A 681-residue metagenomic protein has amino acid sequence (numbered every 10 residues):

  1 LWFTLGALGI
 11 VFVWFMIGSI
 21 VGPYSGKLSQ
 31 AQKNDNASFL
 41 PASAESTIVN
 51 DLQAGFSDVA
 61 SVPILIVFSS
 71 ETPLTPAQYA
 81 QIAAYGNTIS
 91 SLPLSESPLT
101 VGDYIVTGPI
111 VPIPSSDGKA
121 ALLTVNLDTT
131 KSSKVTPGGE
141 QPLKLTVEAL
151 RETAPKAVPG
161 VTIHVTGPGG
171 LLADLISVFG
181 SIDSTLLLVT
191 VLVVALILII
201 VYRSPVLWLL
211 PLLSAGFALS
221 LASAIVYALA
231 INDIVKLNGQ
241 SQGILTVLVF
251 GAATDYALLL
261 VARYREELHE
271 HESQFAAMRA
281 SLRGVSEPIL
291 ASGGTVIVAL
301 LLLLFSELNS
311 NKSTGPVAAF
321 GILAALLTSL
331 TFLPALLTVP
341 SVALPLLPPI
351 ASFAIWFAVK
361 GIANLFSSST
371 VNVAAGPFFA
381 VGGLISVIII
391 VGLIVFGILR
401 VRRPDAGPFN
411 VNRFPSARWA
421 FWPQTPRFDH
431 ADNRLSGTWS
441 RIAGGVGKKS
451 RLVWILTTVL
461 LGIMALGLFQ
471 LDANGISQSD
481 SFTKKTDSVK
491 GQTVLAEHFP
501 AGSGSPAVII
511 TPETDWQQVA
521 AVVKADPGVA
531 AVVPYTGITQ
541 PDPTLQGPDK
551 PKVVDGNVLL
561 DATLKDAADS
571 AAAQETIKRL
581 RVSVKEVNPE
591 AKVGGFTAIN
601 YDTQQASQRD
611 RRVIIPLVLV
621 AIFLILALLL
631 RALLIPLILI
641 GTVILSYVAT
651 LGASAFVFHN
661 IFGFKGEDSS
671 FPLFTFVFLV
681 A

Functional and structural regions predicted by a protein language model:
L1-A31, S95, T130, K134-A473 (+2 more regions): Membrane-embedded transmembrane helical bundles of large multi-pass transporters/channels
Q30-N34, V62-S70, V125: Acidic/histidine-rich, surface-exposed loop or edge segments in extracytoplasmic proteins
A31-A42, S214, S241-G243, Q478-K485 (+1 more regions): Juxtamembrane extracytosolic/periplasmic "stalk" immediately C-terminal to the first targeting helix
A42-S61, E71-T166, Q470-G666: Structured non-transmembrane domains adjacent to transmembrane bundles in polytopic membrane proteins
L65, L456-V459, A507-V508: Short coil/turn segments at secondary-structure boundaries
